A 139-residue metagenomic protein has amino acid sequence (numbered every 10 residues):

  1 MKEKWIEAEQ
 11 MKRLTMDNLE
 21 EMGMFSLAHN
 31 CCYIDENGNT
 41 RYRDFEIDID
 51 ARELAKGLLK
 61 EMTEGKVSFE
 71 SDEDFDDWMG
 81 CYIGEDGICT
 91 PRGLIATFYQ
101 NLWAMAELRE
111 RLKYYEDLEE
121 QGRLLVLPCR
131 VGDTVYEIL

Functional and structural regions predicted by a protein language model:
M1-A96: Extreme N-terminal leader/activation tails
E3-K4, A106, Y115, Y136: Generic detector of bulky aromatic hydrophobic side chains
N18-F25, L112-L139: Amphipathic alpha-helical oligomerization segments
I83-G84, W103, G132: A generic short-segment signal for beta-strand/edge and adjacent turn/coil regions
L94-T97, N101-Y114, L118-Q121: Heptad-repeat coiled-coil/leucine-zipper oligomerization helices
